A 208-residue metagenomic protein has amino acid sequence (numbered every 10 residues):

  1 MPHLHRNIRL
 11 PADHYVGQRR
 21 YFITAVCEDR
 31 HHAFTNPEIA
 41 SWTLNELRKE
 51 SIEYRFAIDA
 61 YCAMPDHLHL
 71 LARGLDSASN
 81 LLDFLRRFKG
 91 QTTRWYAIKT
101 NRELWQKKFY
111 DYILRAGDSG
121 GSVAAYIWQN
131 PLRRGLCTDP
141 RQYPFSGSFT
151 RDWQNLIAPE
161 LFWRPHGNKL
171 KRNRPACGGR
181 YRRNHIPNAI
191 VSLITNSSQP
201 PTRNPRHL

Functional and structural regions predicted by a protein language model:
M1-L208: Short catalytic/metal-binding and nucleic-acid-binding patches
